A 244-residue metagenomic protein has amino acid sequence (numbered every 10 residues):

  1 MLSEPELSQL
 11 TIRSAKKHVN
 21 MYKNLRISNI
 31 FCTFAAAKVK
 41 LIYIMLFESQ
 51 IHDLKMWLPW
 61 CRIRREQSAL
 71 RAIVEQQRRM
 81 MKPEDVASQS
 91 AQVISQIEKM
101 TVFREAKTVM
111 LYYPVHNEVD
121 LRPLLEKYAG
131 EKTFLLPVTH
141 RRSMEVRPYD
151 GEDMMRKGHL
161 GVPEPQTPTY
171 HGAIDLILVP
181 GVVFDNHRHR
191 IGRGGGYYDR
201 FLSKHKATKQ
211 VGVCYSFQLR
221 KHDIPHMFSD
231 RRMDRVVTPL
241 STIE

Functional and structural regions predicted by a protein language model:
L2-K16, M45: N-terminal, intrinsically disordered charge-dense segments
K16-K17, N24-I27, K38: Polybasic, lysine-rich low-complexity intrinsically disordered segments
V19-M21, D53: Short hydrophobic alpha-helical segments enriched in small aliphatic residues
T33, L46-E164, P168-G172: N-terminal active-site beta-alpha-beta segment that forms phosphate/nucleotide-binding and substrate-recognition loops
L46-R65, A69, Q76-M80, G172-I177 (+2 more regions): Surface-exposed, charge/polar-rich loops and edge strands
E118, D185-N186: Short glycine-rich, flexible loops that bind phosphorylated cofactors or substrates
R122-E126, Y198-S203: Short amphipathic alpha-helical segments and helix-helix/interface helices
G192-Y197: Charged helix-capping and loop-helix junction motifs
